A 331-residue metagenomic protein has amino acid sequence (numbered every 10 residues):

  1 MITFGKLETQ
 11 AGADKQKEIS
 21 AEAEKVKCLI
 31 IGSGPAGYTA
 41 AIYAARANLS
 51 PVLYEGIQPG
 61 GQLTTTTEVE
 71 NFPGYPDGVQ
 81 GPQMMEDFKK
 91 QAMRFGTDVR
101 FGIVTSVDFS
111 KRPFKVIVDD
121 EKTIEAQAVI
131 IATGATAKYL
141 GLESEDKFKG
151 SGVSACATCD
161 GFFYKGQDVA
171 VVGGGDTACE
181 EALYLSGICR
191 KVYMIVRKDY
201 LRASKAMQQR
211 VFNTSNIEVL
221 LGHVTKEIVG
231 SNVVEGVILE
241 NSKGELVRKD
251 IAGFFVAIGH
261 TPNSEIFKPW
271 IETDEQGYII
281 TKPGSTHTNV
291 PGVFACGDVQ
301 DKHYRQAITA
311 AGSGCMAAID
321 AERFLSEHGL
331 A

Functional and structural regions predicted by a protein language model:
I2-A11, A92-V118, T123-A126, G187-P283 (+1 more regions): A Rossmann-like FAD-binding core segment of flavoenzymes
G5-K17, A21-A23, T136, G141 (+4 more regions): FAD-site-proximal beta/loop scaffold in flavoenzymes
S20, V26-F95, Q167, C179-K205 (+2 more regions): Beta1-alpha1 glycine-rich phosphate/pyrophosphate-binding loop at the start of Rossmann-like nucleotide-binding domains
K25-K27, F101, K165-Q167, G222 (+1 more regions): Phosphate-coordination loops involved in phosphoryl transfer and adenosine-cofactor binding
G34-P35, Q58, A135-A137, D176-T177 (+1 more regions): Residue-level detector of alpha-helix initiation sites
V99-F163: Glycine/small-residue-rich loop that forms an oxyanion/phosphate-binding "nest" at active or ligand-binding sites
T309-L325: An active-site-proximal "capping" alpha-helix that borders the catalytic cofactor pocket
